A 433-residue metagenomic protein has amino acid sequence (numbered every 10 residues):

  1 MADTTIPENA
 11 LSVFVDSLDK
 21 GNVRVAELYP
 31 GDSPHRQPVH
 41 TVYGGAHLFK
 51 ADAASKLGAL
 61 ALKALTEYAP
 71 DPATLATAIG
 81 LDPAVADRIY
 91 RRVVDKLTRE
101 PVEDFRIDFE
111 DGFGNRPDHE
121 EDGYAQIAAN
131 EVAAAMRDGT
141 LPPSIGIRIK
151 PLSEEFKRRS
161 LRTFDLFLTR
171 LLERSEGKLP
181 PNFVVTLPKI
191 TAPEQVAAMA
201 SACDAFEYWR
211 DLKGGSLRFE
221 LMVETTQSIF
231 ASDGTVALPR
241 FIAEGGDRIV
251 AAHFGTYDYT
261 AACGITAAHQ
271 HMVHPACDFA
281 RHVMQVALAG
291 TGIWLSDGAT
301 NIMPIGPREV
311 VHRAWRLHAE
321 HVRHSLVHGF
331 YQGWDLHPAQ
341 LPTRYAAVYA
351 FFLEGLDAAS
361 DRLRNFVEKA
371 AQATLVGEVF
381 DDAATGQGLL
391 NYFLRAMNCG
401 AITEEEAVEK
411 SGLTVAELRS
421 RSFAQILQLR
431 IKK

Functional and structural regions predicted by a protein language model:
M1-K433: Expand to "…catalyze enediolate/carbanion chemistry for C-C bond making/breaking, isomerization, decarboxylation
